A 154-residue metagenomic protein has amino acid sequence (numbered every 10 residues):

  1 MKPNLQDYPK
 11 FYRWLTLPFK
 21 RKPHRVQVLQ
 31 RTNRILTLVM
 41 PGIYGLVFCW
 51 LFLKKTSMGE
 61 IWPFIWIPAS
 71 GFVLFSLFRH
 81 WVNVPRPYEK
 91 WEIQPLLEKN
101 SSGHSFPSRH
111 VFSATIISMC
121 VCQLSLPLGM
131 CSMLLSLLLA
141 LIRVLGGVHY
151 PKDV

Functional and structural regions predicted by a protein language model:
M1-Y44, G59, F75-S102: N-terminal transmembrane-helix/juxtamembrane module of multi-pass inner/ER membrane proteins
H24-R25, T56-E60, P87-Y88, S125-C131 (+1 more regions): Membrane-helix interface segments
N33-L36, F64, P68, L128 (+1 more regions): Hydrophobic alpha-helical transmembrane segments of polytopic
G45-L74: Interfacial segments of alpha-helical transmembrane regions
C49, L53, F75-N83, C122: Membrane-water interface at transmembrane helix exits
I67-R79, S136-R143: Alpha-helical transmembrane segments of multi-pass membrane proteins
L74, F78-R86, S108, G146-K152: Acidic (Asp/Glu-rich) catalytic motifs at the cytosolic membrane interface
E92-V154: Membrane-embedded catalytic cores of phosphoryl/pyrophosphoryl-handling enzymes
